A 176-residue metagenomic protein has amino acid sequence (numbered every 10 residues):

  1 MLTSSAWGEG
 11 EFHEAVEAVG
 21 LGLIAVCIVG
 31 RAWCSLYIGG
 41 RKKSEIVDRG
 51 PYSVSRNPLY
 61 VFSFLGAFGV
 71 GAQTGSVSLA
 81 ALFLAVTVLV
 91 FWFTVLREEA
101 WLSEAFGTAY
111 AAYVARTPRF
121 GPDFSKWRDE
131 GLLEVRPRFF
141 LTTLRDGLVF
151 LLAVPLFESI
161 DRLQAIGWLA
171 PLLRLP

Functional and structural regions predicted by a protein language model:
M1-R49, V61-P176: Membrane-anchoring alpha-helices and their flanking helix-loop junctions
Y52: Conserved acetyl-CoA binding element of GNAT-fold acetyltransferases
S55-R56: Conserved SAM-binding loop
